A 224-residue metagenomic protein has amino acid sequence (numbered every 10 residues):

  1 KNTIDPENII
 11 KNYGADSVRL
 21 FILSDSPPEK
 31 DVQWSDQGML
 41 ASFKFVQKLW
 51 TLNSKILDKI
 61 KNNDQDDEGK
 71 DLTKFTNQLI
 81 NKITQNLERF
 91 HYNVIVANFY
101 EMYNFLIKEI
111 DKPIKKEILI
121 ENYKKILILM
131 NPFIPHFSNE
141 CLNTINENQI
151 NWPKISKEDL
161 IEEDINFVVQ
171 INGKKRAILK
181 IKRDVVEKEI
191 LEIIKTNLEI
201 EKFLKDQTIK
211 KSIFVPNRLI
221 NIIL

Functional and structural regions predicted by a protein language model:
P6-K180, I213-L219: Helix-rich, typically C-terminal accessory recognition domains appended to large enzymatic cores
I83, V169-I171, V185, I190 (+2 more regions): Hydrophobic aliphatic residue packing
Q149, L179, D184-L204: A short, contiguous, amphipathic alpha-helix enriched in charged residues
K202-L224: Cysteine/selenocysteine-centered motifs that mediate thiol-based redox chemistry or coordinate metal-sulfur cofactors
